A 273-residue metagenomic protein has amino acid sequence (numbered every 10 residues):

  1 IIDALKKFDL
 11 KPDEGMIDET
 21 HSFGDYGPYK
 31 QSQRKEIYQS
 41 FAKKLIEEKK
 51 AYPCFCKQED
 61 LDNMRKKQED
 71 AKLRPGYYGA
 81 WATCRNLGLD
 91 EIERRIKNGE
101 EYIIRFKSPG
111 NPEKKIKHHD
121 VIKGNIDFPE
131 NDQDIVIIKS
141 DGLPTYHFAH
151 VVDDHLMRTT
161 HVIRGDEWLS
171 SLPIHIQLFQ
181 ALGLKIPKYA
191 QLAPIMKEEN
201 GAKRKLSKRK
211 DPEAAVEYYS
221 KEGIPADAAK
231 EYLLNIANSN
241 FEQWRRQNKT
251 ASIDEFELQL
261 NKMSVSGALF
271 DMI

Functional and structural regions predicted by a protein language model:
I1-M64, Y78, I96-E100, R105 (+5 more regions): Conserved alpha/beta enzyme-core scaffolds, especially Rossmann-like or related mixed alpha/beta domains that build
F8, E48, A71, I236-S239: Phosphate/oxyanion-binding loops and surfaces in catalytic or ligand/nucleic-acid-binding neighborhoods
A42-K50, N111-H118, K123, N240-S264: A short, terminal or domain-edge coil/loop segment
K44-E47, A51-Q191, M196-K208, A215-V216: Active-site cores that bind ATP or allylic diphosphates and position pyrophosphate for catalysis
L182-I273: Catalytic adenosine-cofactor/nucleotide-binding cores of aminoacyl-tRNA synthetases and other
